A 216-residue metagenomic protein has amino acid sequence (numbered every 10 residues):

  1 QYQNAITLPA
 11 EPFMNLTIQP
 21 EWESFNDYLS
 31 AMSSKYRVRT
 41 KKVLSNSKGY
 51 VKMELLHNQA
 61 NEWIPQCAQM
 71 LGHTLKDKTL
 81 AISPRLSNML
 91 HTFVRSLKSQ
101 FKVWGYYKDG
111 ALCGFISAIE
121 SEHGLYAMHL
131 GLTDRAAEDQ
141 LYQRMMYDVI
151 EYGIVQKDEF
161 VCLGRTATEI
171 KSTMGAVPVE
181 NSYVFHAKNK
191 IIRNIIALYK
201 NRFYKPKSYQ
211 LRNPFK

Functional and structural regions predicted by a protein language model:
Q1-E138: A conserved beta-strand-loop-helix scaffold within acyl/acetyltransferase catalytic domains
Y2-A31, K108, Q156-K216: Active-site/acyl-donor-binding loops of N-acyltransferases
N15, T40-K42, K76-L80, L130 (+4 more regions): Glycine-rich loops and low-complexity Gly/Arg-rich segments that provide flexible linkers or classic glycine-based
S47, G131-T133, Q143-M146, E180 (+2 more regions): Short, charged/polar low-complexity linear motifs in solvent-exposed/disordered segments
R95, D148-V155: Short glycine/serine- and small hydrophobic-enriched flexible loop segments
L125, Y142-Q143, Q156, Y199: Short, flexible segments with low predicted structural confidence
A136-E151, L163: Conserved acetyl-CoA-binding loop-helix of GNAT-fold acetyltransferases
